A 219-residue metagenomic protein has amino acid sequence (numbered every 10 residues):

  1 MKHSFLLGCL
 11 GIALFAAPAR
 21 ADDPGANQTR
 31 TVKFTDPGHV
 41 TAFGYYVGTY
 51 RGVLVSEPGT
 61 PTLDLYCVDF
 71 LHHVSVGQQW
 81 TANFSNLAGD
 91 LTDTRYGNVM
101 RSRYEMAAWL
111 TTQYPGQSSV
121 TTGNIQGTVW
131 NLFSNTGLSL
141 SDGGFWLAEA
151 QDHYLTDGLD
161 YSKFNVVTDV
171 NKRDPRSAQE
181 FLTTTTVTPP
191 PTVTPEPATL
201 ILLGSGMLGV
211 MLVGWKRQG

Functional and structural regions predicted by a protein language model:
M1-L6: Bacterial N-terminal signal peptides that target proteins for export
G8-A13: Bacterial N-terminal signal peptides
A17-A21: Sec/Tat signal peptide C-region and signal peptidase I cleavage site
D22-P189: Short, surface-exposed polybasic-aromatic patches that bind anionic ligands, especially phosphate groups
P195-G214: A short, hydrophobic C-terminal helix/tail in secreted or cell-surface proteins
W215-G219: Short, charged juxtamembrane terminal tails flanking transmembrane helices
